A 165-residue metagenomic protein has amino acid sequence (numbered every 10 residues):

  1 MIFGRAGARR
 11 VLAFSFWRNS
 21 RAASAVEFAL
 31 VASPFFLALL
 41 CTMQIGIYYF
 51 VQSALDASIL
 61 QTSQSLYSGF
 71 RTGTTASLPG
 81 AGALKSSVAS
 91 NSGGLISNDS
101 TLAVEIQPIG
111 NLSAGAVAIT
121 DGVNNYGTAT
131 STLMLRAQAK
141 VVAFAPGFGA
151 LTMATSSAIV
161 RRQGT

Functional and structural regions predicted by a protein language model:
M1-S86: Alpha-helical assembly-interface signal, strongest on the long, hydrophobic N-terminal helix that forms
I2-R5, L60-T165: Short, conserved structural patches
